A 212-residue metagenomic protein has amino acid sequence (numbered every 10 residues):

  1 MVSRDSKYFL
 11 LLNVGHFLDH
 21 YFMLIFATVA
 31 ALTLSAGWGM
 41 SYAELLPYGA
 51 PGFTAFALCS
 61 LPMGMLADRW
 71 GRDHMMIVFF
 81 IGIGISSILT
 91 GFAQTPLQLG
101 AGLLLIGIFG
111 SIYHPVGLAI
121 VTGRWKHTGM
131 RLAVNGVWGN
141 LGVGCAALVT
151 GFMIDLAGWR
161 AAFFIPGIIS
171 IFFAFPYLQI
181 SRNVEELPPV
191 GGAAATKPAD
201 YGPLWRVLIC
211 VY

Functional and structural regions predicted by a protein language model:
L24, F53-L61, V143-G144: Residue-level signature of mid-helix packing/kink "hotspots" within the transmembrane helices of 12-pass Major
T28-A57: Extracellular/periplasmic helix-loop-helix junction of adjacent transmembrane segments in MFS-like secondary
A30-A31, L118, G142-I154, A162: Small-residue (Gly/Pro/Ala) motifs that create kinks and tight helix-helix packing interfaces
L34-S35, L66-A67, V149-A157: Interfacial helix-cap and linker-helix signal at transmembrane-aqueous boundaries of multi-pass secondary transporters
G39, G71, F92-L97, K126: Helix-breaking motifs and short loop linkers at transmembrane-helix boundaries and internal kinks in secondary membrane
L58-Q94: Conserved MFS/SLC helix-loop-helix module at the cytosolic interface between two early adjacent transmembrane helices
G102-G139: Cytoplasmic helix-loop-helix junction between adjacent transmembrane helices in 12-TM secondary transporters
G167-V190: C-terminal membrane-cytosol helix-exit motif in multi-pass small-molecule transporters
